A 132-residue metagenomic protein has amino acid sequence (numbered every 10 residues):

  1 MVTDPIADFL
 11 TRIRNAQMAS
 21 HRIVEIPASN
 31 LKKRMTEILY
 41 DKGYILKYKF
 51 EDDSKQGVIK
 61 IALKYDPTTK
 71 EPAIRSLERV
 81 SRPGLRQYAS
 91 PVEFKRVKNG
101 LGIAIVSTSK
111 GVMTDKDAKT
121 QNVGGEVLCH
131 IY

Functional and structural regions predicted by a protein language model:
M1-Y132: Core subunits and conserved enzymes of cellular information-processing and envelope-translocation systems across
